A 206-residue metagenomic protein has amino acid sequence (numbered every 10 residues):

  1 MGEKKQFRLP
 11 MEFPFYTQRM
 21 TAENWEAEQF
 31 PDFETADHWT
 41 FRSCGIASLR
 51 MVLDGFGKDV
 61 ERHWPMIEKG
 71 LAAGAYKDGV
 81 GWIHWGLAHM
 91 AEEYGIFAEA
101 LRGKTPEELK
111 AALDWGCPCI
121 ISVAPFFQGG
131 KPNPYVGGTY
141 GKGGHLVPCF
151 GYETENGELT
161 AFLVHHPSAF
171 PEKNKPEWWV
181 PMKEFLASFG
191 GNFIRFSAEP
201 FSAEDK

Functional and structural regions predicted by a protein language model:
M1, H89-E93, F185-A187: Short, conserved catalytic or adaptor-binding loops enriched in Gly and charged residues
M1-V80, G157: Active-site-adjacent structural segments surrounding the nucleophilic cysteine of cysteine proteases and isopeptidases
K4-F13, Y140-G141, F150-K206: Noncatalytic regulatory segments and standalone regulatory/sensor domains
A36, T40-G45, G79-I83, L101 (+2 more regions): Extracytoplasmic/periplasmic, Sec-exported soluble proteins
G45-L53, H84, A88, P106 (+2 more regions): Extracytoplasmic/secreted envelope proteins and their assembly/folding machinery, especially bacterial periplasmic
M51-D59, M90-F97, A112: Structured segments of extracytoplasmic/periplasmic soluble domains in secreted or envelope-associated proteins
G74-K104: Mid-length scaffold segments of soluble, non-membrane domains
R102-H165, P200, D205: Active-site-adjacent substructure of cysteine-protease-like catalytic cores
